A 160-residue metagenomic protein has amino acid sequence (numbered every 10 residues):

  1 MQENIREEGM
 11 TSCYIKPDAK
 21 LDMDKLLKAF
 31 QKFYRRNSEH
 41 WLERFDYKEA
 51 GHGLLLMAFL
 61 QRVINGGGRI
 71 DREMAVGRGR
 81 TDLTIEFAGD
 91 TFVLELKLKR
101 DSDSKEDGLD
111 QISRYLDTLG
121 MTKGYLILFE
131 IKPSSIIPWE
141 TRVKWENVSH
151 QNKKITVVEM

Functional and structural regions predicted by a protein language model:
M1-D46: Accessory nucleic acid-recognition modules appended to NTPase machines
D18, E39-K48, D71-A75, K97-S104: Short, contiguous acidic/charged loop-to-helix segments that flank catalytic cores in large enzymes
A29-I70: Acidic-basic catalytic patches of nuclease active cores, encompassing PD-(D/E)XK and other metal-cofactor nuclease
F59-G89: Active-site metal-binding core of divalent-cation-utilizing nuclease and nuclease-like domains
L83-R100, Y115: Conserved catalytic cores of phosphodiester-cleaving nucleases, focusing on short active-site segments
L94, Y125-I127, T156-V158: Hydrophobic/aromatic beta-strand patches that form the interior of the parallel beta-sheet core in alpha/beta enzyme
K105-L109, L116-V148: Nucleic-acid nuclease catalytic cores
R142-M160: Intrinsically disordered, low-complexity terminal regions enriched in charged/polar residues
